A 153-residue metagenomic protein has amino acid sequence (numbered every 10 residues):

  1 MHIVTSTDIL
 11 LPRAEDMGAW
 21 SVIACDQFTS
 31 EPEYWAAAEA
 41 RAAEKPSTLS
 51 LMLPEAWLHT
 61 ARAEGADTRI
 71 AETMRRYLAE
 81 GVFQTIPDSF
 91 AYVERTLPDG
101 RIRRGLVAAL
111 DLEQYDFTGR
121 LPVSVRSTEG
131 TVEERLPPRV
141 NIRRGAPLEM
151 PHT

Functional and structural regions predicted by a protein language model:
M1-T153: N-terminal extension/subdomain marker
